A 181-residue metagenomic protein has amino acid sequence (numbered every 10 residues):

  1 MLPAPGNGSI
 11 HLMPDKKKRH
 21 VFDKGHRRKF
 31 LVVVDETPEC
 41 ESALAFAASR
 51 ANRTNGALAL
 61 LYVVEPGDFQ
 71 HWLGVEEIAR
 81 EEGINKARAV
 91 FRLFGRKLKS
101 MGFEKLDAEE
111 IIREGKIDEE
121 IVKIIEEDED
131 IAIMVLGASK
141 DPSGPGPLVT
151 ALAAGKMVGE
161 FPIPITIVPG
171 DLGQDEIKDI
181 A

Functional and structural regions predicted by a protein language model:
L2-G25, K99-M134, L172-E176, A181: Structural beta-alpha unit
A4, G8, D15-H20, Y62-A89 (+1 more regions): Acidic, proline/glycine-rich short linear motifs
H20-G74, E160, A181: Small/aliphatic-rich secondary-structure junction motif
A48, K123, G155: Active-site phosphate/pyrophosphate- and oxyanion-stabilizing loops and adjacent acidic/basic residues in soluble
A59-L61, E109-R113, T166-V168: General small-molecule cofactor/ligand-binding pocket signal
V75-A79, E127-D128, L152: Short, hinge-like loop/turn segments at secondary-structure boundaries
A79-D107: Helix-adjacent hinge/juxtasegments
I133-G159, G173-K178: Glycine-rich, Arg-bearing micro-motifs that act as flexible, cationic patches
